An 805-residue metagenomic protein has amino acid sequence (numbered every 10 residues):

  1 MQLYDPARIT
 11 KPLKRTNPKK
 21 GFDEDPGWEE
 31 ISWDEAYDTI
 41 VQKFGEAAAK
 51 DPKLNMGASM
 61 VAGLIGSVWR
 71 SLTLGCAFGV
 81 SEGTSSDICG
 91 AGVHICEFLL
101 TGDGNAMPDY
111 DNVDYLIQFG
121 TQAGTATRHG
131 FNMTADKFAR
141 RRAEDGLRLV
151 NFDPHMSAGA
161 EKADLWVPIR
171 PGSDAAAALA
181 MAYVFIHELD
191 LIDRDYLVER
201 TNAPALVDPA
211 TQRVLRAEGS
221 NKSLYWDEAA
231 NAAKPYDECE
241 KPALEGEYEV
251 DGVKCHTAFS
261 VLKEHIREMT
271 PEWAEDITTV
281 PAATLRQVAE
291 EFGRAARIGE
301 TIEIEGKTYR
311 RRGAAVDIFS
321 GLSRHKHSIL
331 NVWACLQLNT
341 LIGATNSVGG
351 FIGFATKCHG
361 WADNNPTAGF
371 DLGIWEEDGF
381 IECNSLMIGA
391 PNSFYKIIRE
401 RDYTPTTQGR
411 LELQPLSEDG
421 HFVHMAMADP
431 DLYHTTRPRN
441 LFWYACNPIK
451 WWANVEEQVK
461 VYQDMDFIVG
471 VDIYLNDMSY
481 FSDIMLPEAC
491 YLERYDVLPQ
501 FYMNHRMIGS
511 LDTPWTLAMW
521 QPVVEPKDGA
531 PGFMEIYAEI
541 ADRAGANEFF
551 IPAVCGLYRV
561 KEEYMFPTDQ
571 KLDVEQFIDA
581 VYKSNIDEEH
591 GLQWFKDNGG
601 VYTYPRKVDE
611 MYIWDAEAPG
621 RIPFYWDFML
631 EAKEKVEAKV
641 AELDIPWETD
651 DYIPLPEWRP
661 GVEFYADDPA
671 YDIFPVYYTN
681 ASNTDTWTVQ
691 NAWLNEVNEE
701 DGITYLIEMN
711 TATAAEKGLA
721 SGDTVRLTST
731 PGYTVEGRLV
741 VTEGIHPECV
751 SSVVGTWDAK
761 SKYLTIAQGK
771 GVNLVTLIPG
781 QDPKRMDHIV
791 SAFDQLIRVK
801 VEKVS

Functional and structural regions predicted by a protein language model:
M1-D195, E199-A243, C255, C383 (+6 more regions): N-terminal export/assembly segments and adjacent metallocofactor-ligating motifs of anaerobic energy-metabolism
K11-E35, T39, Y183, D190-Q287 (+9 more regions): N-terminal leader/propeptide and maturation segments of large enzyme subunits in energy/redox metabolism and hydrolases
P12, T39-A47, L72-C76, F119 (+17 more regions): Generic, well-ordered alpha-helical scaffold segments in large soluble proteins
D51-N55, L191-L197, T301-E303, N346-G353 (+1 more regions): Flexible, glycine/charged-enriched surface loops at secondary-structure junctions
G63-V68, C89-A91, G124-T127, S157-A160 (+15 more regions): Flexible loop/turn segments at secondary-structure boundaries
W69-L147, N151-F152, A176, K241-G246 (+4 more regions): Extended redox/cofactor-interaction regions of prokaryotic respiratory oxidoreductases
A158, D477-L517: Flexible glycine/proline-rich, aromatic-decorated loop/lid segments
A518-I586, N691-E708, A712-S805: Long, contiguous, secondary-structure-rich segments that constitute the structural scaffold of globular domains
